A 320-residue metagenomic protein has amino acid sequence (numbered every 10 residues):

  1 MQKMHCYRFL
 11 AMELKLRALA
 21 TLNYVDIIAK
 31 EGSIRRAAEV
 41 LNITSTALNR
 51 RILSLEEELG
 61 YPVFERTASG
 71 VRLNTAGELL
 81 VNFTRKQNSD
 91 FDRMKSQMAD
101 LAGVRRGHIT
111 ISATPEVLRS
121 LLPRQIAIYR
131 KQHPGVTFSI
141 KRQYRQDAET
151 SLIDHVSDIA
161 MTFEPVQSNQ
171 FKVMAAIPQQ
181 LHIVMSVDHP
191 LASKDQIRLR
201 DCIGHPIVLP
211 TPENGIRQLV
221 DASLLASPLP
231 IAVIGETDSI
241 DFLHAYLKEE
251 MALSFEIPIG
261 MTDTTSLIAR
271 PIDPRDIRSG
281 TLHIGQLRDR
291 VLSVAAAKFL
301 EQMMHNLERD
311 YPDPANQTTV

Functional and structural regions predicted by a protein language model:
T21-L22, E58-L59, L80-A102: Alpha-helical linker/hinge and terminal dimerization helices associated with HTH transcriptional regulators
D26-T44: Short helix-boundary/capping micro-motifs
E56-L73: A short LG(V/I)-centered, amphipathic sequence patch enriched for acidic residue(s) preceding the LG motif
R106-S168, T237: Central regulatory/effector-binding core of bacterial HTH transcription factors
L121, R270-D313: A late-sequence structural motif
S168-I207: Flexible hinge/capping segments at coil-to-helix
N169-A175, Q179, D241-D289: Beta-alpha-beta core module
P206-S227, L292-E301, L307-N316: Secondary-structure junction motif
